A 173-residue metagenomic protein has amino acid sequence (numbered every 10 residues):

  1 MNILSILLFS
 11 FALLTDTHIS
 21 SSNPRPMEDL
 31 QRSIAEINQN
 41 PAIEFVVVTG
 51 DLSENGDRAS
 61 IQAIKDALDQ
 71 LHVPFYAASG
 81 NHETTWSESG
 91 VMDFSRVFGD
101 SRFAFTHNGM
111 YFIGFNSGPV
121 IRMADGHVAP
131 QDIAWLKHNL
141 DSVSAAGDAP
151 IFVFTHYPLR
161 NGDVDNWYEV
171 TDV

Functional and structural regions predicted by a protein language model:
S5-A63: N-terminal active-site segment of His-dependent metallophosphoesterases
L14-T15, F45-D51, F75-N81, F115 (+1 more regions): Active-site neighborhood of phospho(di)ester-bond hydrolases with catalytic His/Asp-centered motifs
T17-S20, G118-R122, P158-N161: A short, flexible beta-alpha/helix-coil linker loop
S22, D57-R58, W86-S87, G162-D163: Short N-terminal helix/helix-N-cap motif within the alpha/beta-hydrolase-1
R58-A149, Y168, V173: Extended active-site neighborhood of metal-dependent phosphoesterases/phosphodiesterases
V143-G162: Short acidic, glycine-rich surface-loop motifs adjacent to enzyme active sites
P158-D172: Active-site His/acidic residue clusters
